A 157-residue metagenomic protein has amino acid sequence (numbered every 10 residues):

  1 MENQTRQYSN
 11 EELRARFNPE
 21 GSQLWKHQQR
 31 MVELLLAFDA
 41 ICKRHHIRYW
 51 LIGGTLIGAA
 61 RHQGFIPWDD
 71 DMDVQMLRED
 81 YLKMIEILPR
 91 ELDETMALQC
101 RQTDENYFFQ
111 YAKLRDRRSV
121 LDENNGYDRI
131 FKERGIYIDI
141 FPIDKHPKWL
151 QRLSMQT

Functional and structural regions predicted by a protein language model:
E2-Q7: Conserved oxyanion/phosphate-binding beta-strand-loop segments in alpha/beta enzyme cores
S9-K43, L88-K148: Conserved catalytic core of two-metal-ion nucleotidyltransferases
D39-M72, Y81: Active-site nucleotide-donor binding segment shared across nucleotidyl transfer reactions
G53-L56, R78-D80, R118, P142-D144: Short, flexible loop/turn elements at secondary-structure junctions
L82-E86: Short, conserved charged micro-motifs
L150-T157: Alpha-helical membrane-targeting segments
